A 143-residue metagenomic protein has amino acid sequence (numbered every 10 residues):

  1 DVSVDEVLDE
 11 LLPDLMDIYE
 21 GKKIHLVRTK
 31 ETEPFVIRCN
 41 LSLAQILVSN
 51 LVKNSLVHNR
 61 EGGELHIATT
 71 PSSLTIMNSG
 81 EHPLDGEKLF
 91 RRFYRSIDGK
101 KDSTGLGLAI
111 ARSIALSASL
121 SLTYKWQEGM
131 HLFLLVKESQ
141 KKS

Functional and structural regions predicted by a protein language model:
D1-M16: A conserved beta-strand-to-alpha-helix junction within the catalytic ATP-binding
V36-C39: Conserved micro-motifs of the catalytic ATP-binding
N54-L56: Short helix-loop "hinge" at the ATP-lid/N-box region of the Bergerat-fold HATPase_c
G62-S73: Short beta-strand/loop element within the Bergerat-fold HATPase_c
H82-Y94: Short conserved segment of the HATPase_c
K101-I110: Glycine-rich phosphate-binding loop
A118-Q127: Glycine-rich ATP-binding loops of the HATPase_c
